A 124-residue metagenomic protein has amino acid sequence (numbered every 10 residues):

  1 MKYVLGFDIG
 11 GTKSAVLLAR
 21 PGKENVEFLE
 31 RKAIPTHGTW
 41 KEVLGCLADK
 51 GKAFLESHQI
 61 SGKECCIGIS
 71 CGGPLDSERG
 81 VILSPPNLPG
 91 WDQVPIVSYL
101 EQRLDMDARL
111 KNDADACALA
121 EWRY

Functional and structural regions predicted by a protein language model:
M1-V4, M106-A108: A generic hydrophobic-helix recognition signal that picks specific residues within alpha-helical hydrophobic
Y3, K63-C66: Structural motif
Y3-G45, D49, V81-I82: Short glycine-rich, Thr/Ser-proximal phosphate-binding strand/loop in the N-terminal lobe of ATP-dependent enzymes
T12, G72-L75: Short glycine-rich anion-binding loops that position phosphate/pyrophosphate groups of nucleotides and phosphorylated
V26, Q59-E64: Short helix-terminating capping/connector loops at secondary-structure junctions
K32-I34, L55-Q59, M106, Y124: Bacterial carbohydrate/catabolite-sensing allosteric modules
H37, L44-A48, C65-I67, P74-Y124: Glycine-rich phosphate-binding loop and adjoining helix at the ATP-binding site of ATP-dependent phosphoryl-transfer
V43-S61: Conserved active-site "lid/cap" helical segment
